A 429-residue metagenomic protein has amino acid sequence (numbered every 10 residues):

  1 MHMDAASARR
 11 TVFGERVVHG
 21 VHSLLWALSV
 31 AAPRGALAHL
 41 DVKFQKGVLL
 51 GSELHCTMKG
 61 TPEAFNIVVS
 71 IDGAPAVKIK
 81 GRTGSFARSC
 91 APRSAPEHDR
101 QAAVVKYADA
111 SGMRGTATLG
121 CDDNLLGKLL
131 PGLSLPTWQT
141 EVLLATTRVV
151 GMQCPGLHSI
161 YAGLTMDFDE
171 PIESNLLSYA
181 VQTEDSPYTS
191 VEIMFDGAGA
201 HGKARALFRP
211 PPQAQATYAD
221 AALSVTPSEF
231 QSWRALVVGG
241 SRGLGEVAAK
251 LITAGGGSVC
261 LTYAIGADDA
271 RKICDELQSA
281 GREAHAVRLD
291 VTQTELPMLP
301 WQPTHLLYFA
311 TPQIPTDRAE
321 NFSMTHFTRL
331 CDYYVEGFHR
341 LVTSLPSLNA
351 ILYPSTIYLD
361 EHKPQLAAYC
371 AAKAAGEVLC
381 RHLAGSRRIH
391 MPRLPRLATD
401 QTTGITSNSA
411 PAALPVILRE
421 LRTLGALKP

Functional and structural regions predicted by a protein language model:
M1-L37, G84-G163: Hot-dog-fold acyl-thioester-processing enzymes
A32-G35, H39-D109, F168-A235: HotDog/MaoC-like acyl-thioester-processing domains
R209-P210, G385, I389-P429: C-terminal helical subdomain
L223, T311-T343, S347-G385, R393-T402 (+1 more regions): Catalytic loop of short-chain dehydrogenase/reductase
G239-S241, A367: NAD(P)H cofactor-binding loop motif with strongest signal on the N-terminal glycine-rich segment
S241-R242, I265: Conserved glycine-rich cofactor-binding loop
G257-K272: Conserved glycine-rich Rossmann-like NAD(P)H-binding loop of the short-chain dehydrogenase/reductase
L277-T294: Rossmann-fold cofactor-recognition segment
